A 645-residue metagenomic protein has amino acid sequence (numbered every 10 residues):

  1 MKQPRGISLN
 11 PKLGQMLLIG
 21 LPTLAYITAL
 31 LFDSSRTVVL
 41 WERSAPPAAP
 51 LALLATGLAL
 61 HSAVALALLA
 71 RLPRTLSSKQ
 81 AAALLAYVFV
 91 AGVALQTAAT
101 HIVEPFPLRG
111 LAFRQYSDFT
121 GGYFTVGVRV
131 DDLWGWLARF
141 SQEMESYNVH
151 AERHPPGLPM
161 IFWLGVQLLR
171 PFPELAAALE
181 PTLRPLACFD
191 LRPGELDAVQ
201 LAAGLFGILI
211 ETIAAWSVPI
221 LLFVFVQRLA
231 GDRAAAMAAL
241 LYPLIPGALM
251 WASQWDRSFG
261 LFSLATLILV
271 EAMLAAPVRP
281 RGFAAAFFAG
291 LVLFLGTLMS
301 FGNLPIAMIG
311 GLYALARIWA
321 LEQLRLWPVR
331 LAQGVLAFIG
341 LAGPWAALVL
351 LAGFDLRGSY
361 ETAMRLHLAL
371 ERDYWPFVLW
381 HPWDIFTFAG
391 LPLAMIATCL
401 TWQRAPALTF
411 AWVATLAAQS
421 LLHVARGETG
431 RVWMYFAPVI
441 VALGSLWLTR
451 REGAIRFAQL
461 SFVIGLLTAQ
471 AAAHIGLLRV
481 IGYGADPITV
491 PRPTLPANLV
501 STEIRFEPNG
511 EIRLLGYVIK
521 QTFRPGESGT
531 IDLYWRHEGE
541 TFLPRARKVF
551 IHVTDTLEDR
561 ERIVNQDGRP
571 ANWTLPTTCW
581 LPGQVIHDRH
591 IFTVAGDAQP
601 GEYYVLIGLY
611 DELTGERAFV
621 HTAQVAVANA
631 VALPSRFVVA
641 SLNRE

Functional and structural regions predicted by a protein language model:
M1-L21, P47-Q115, Q333-A337: Start-transfer (signal-anchor) and selected internal transmembrane alpha helices of multi-pass inner/ER membrane
I7-L13, V278-R281, L321-A332, A397-V413: Membrane-interface helix-loop-helix junctions at transmembrane boundaries of multi-pass membrane enzymes, predominantly
P22-T37, L295, I309-L312, A316-C399: Membrane-lumen/periplasm interface segments of specific transmembrane helices in polyprenyl phosphate-linked
A63-R71, F386-S420, A442: Hydrophobic, aromatic-rich transmembrane alpha-helices and their immediate juxtamembrane boundary segments
L175, T182-L244: Transmembrane-helix signature of polytopic, membrane-embedded enzymes that assemble or transfer cell-envelope glycans
P243-M250, G282-F301, A307-G311: Membrane-interface alpha helices of multi-pass inner-membrane proteins
G247, W251-F259: Short acidic/glycine- and proline-prone juxtamembrane loop motifs at membrane-interface regions of multi-pass membrane
I488-E645: C-terminal luminal/periplasmic domains and tails of membrane-associated envelope-modifying transferases
